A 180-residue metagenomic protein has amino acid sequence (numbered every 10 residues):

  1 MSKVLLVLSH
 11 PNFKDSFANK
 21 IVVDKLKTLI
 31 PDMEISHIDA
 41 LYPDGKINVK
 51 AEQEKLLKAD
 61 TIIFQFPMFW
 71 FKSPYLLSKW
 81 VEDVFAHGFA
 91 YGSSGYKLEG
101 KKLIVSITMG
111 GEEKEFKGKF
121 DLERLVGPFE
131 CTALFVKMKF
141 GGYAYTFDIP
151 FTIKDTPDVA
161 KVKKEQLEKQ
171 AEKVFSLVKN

Functional and structural regions predicted by a protein language model:
M1-M33, K164-K169: N-terminal beta1-alpha1 ligand-phosphate binding loop
S2, L98-K102, M138: A short helix->loop->beta-strand "cap" motif at the edges of active sites that frequently abuts
L6, I35, F64, L103-I107 (+1 more regions): Structural beta-sheet core signal
A18-T28, R124-M138: Short, solvent-exposed amphipathic alpha-helices that sit in or adjacent to ligand/effector-binding or catalytic
D32-G45: A short beta-strand-loop structural module common to alpha/beta enzyme folds
P43-A59, Q166-K173: Glycine-rich, highly charged phosphate/nucleotide-binding loops
A51-E130: Helix-loop-strand module that forms the ligand-binding subsite of alpha/beta enzymes
E130-N180: Glycine-rich phosphate/pyrophosphate-binding loop and the adjoining helix
